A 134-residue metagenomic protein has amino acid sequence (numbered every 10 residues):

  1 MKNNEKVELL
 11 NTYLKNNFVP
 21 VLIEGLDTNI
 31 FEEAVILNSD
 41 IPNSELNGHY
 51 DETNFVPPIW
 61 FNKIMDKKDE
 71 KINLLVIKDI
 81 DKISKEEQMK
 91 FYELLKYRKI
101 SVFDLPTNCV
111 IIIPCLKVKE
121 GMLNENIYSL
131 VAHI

Functional and structural regions predicted by a protein language model:
M1-F31, Y97: Pre-Walker A (pre-P-loop) alpha-helix and adjacent loop at the N terminus of AAA/AAA+ ATPase modules, a conserved
L9-Y13, Y50-L75: Conserved alpha-helical scaffold flanking the Walker A/P-loop in AAA+ ATPase domains
I23, V76-K78, C109-K117: Structural recognition of the conserved hydrophobic beta-strand(s) that form the central parallel beta-sheet of P-loop
G25-L26, V35-Y50: A short hydrophobic beta-strand->loop->alpha-helix junction that borders the nucleotide-binding pocket of P-loop NTPases
L26, K67-L95, M122-I127: Conserved AAA+/SF3 P-loop NTPase catalytic/coupling segment centered on the Walker-B
D27-N29, D40-P42, K82, L116-G121: Conserved nucleotide-binding/hydrolysis micro-motifs of P-loop NTPases
E33-S39, G121-I134: A short helix-turn-beta junction within AAA+ P-loop NTPase domains corresponding to the substrate/partner-engaging
E86-I112: Conserved catalytic/switch belt of AAA+ P-loop NTPases
